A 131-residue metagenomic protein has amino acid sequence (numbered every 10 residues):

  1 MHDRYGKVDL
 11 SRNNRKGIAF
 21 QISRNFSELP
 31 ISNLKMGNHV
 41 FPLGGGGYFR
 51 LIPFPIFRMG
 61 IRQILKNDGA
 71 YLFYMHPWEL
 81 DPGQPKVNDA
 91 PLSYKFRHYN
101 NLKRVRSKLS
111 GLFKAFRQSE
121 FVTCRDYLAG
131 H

Functional and structural regions predicted by a protein language model:
M1-Y74: Active-site-adjacent pocket scaffolds in enzyme catalytic domains
I52-H131: C-terminal domain-boundary segment and adjacent tail
